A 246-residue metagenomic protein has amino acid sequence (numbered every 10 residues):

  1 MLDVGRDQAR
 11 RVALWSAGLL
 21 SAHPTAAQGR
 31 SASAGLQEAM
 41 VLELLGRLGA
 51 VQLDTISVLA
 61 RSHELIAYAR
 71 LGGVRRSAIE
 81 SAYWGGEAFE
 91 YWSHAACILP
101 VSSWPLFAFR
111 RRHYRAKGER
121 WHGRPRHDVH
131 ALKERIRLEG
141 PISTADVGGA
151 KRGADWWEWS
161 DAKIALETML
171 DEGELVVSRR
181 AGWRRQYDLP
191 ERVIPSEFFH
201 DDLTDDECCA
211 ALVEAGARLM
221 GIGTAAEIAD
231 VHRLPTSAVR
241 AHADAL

Functional and structural regions predicted by a protein language model:
M1-L246: Long, low-complexity intrinsically disordered regions
